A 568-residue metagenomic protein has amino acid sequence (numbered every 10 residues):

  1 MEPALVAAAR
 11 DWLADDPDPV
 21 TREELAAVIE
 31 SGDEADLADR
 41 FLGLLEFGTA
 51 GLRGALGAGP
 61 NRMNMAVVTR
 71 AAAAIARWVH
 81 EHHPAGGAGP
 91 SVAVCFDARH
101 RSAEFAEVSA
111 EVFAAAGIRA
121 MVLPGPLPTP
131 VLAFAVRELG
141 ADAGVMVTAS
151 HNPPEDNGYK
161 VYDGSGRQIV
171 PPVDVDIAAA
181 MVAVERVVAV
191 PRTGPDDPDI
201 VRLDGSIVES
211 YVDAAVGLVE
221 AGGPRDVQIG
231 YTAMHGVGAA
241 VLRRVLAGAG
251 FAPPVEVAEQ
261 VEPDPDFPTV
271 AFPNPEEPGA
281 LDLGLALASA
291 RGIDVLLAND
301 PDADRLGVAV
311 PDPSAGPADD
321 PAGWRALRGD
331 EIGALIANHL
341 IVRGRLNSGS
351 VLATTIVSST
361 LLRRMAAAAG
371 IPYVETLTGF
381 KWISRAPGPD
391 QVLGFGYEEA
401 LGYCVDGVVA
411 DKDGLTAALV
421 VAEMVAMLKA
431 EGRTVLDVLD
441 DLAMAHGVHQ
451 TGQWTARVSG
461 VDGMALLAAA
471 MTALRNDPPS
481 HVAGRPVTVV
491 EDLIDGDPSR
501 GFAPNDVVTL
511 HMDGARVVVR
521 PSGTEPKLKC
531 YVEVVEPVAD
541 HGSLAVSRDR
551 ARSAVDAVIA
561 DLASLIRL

Functional and structural regions predicted by a protein language model:
P3-S109, V201-D226, V237: An N-terminal, well-structured beta->alpha segment
W12, D16, V20, D36-L45 (+1 more regions): Gly/Ser/Thr-enriched, mixed-charge loops and adjacent short helices that form phosphate/oxyanion-binding elements
F41-N61, A149-N152, A233-V245, P301 (+3 more regions): Conserved phosphate/anionic-ligand binding catalytic regions in large, soluble enzymes, centered on
A85, A93-D156, V245, A249-V308: N-terminal small/polar loop signature for handling phosphorylated ligands or for N-terminal nucleophile
F105-F113, E155-D163, L242, D304-I332 (+1 more regions): Short Gly/Thr/Asp-enriched flexible loops that form oxyanion-binding sites at enzyme active sites
Y162-V190, I332-S350, T354-R364: Glycine-rich phosphate-binding loop plus the immediately following alpha-helix
P224-L246, F251-A252, A280-G284, A303 (+5 more regions): Long hydrophobic segments that form regular secondary structure
S289, I293-V295, A318-G323, G344-R520 (+2 more regions): Phosphate-binding and adjacent anionic-ligand microenvironments
